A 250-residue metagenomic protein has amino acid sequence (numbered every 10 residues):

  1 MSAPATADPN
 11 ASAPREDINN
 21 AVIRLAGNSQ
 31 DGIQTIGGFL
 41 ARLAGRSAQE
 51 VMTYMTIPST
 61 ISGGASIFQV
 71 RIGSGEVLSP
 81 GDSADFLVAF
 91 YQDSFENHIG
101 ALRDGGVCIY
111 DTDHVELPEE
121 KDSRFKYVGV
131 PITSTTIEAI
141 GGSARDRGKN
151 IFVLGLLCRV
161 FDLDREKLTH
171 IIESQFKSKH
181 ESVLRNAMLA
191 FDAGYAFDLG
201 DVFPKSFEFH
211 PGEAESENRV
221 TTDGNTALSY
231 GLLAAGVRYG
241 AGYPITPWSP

Functional and structural regions predicted by a protein language model:
M1-Y239: Active-site cofactor/cluster-binding pocket
S94, P247-P250: Short acidic loop-to-helix transition motifs that present clustered carboxylates
H114, P244-W248: Short glycine-enriched loops at secondary-structure junctions
